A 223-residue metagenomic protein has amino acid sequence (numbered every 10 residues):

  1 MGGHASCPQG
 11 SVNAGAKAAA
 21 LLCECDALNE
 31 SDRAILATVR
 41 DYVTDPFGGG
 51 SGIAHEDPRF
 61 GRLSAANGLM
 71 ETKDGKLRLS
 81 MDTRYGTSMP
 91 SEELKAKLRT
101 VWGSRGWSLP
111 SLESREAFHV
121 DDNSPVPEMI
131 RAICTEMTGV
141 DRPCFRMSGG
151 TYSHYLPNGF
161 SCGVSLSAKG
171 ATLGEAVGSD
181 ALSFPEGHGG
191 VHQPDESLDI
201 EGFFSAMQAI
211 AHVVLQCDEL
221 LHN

Functional and structural regions predicted by a protein language model:
M1-H4, S108-E113, G187-P194: A short small-residue
M1-M89: Midchain, well-structured core segments that form catalytic/ion-binding scaffolds
Q9-A20, R62, M89, E93 (+5 more regions): Conserved active-site and cofactor/substrate-binding residues in soluble primary-metabolism enzymes
C23-S31, G103, W107, T135 (+2 more regions): Generic secondary-structure signature for well-ordered alpha-helical cores
T38-T44, A66-G68, D82-T87, S108-P127 (+1 more regions): A short beta-alpha structural unit
K73, I133, V140-L220: Zn-dependent metallopeptidase/amidohydrolase metal-coordination segment
S91-G106: Redox- and metal-dependent alpha/beta enzyme cores, enriched for Fe-S-associated oxidoreductases and cofactor-handling
